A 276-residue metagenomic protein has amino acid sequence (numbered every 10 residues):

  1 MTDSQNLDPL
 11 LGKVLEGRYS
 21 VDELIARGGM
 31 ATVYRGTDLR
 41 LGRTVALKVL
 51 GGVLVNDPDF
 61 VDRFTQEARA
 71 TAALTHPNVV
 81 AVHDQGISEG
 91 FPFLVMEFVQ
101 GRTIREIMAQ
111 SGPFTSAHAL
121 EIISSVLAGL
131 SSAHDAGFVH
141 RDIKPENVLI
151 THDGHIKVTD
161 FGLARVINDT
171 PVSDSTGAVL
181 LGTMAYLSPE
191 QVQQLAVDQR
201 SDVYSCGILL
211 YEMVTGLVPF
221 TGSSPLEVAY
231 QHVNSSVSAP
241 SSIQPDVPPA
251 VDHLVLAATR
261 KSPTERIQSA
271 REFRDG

Functional and structural regions predicted by a protein language model:
Q5-L10, V55-D59, H152-A196, S223: Activation segment of protein kinases
V21-G28, V33: Protein kinase glycine-rich loop
V49-A73: AlphaC helix of the eukaryotic protein kinase fold
Q85: Activation-segment/catalytic-loop signature of the eukaryotic protein kinase fold
E89-T103, I107, S111: Conserved short submotifs of the Hanks-type protein kinase catalytic core that shape the nucleotide-binding pocket
I122-I123: Activation segment signature within eukaryotic-like protein kinase domains
V126-F138: Protein kinase catalytic-loop region centered on the HRD/HxD motif
A185-G276: C-terminal lobe helix-coil module of Hanks-type protein kinase domains
